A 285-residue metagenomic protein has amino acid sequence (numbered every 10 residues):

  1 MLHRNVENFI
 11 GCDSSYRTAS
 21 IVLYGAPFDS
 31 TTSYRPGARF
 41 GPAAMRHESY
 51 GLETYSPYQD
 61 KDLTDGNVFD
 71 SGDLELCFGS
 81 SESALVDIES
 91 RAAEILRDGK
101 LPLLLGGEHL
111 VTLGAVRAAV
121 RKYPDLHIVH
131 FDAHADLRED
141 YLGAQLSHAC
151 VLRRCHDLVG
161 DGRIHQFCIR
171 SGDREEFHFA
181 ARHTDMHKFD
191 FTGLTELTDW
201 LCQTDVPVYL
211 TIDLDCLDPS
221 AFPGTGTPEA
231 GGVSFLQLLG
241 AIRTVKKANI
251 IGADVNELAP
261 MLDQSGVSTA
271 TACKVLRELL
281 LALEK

Functional and structural regions predicted by a protein language model:
M1-K285: Conserved alpha-helical scaffold segments that buttress catalytic/binding sites
